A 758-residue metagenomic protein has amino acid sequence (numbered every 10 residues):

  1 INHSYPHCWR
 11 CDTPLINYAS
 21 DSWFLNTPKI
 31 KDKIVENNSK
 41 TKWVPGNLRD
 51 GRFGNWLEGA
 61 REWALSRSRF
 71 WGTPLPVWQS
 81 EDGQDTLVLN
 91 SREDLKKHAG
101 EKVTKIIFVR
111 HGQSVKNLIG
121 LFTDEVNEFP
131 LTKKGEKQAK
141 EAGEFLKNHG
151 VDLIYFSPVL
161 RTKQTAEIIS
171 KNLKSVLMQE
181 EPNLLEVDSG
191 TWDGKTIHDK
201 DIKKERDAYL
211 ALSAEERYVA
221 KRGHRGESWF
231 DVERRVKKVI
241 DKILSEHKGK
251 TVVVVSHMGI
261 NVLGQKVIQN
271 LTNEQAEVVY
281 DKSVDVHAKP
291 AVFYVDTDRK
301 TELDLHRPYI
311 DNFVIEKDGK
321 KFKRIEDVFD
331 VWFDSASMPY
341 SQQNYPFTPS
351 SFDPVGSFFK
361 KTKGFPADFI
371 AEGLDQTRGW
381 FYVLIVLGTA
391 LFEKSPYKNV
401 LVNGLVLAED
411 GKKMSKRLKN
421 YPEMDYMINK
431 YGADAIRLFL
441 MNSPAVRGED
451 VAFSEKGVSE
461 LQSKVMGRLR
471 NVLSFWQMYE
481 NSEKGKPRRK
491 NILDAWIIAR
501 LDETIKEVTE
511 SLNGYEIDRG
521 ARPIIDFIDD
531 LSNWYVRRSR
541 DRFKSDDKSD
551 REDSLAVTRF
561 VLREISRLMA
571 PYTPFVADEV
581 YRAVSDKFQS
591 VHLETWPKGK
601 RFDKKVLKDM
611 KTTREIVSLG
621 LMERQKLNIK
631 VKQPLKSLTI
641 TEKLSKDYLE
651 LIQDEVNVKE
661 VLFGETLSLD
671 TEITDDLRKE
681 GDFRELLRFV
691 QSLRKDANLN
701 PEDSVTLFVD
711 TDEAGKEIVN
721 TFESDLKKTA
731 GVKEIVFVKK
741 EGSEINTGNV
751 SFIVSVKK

Functional and structural regions predicted by a protein language model:
I1-I34, L57, S341, V400 (+2 more regions): N-terminal, positively charged nucleic-acid-binding surface of large information/translation enzymes
G59-V103, Y294-F333, S337-P339, Y345 (+3 more regions): Feature 926 captures the class I aminoacyl-tRNA synthetase adenylation module centered on the KMSKS loop
L89-D152, E167, S175, V267-E274 (+1 more regions): An N-terminal RHG(E/S)-centered segment typical of histidine phosphatases
K105-V109, Y155, H247-I260, G264: Beta-strand elements within well-structured catalytic alpha/beta cores of enzymes that handle phosphate/sulfate esters
E141-L210, K266-V295: Phosphate-coordination/substrate-recognition cap region in phosphate-metabolizing enzymes
N148-G150, I243-K250: Glycine-rich phosphate-binding loop signature in dinucleotide/nucleotide-binding domains
V151-P158, Q179, T251-V255, S637 (+1 more regions): Short glycine-rich phosphate-binding loop at a beta-alpha junction
E205-D231: Short glycine/proline- and acidic residue-enriched helix-loop micro-motifs that form flexible lids or anion-recognition
